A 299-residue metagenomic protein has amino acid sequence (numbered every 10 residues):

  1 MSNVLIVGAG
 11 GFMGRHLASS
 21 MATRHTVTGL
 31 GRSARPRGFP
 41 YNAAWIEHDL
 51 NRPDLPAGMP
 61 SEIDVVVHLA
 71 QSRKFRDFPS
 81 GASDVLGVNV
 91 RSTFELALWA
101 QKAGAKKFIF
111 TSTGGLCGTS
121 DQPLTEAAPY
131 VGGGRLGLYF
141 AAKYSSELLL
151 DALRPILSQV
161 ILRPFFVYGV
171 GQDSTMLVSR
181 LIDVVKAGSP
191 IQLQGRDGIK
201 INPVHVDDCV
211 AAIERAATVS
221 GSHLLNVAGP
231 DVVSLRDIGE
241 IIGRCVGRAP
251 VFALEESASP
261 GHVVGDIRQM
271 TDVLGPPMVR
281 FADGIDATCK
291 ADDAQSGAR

Functional and structural regions predicted by a protein language model:
V4-T23: N-terminal Rossmann NAD(P)H-binding glycine-rich loop of SDR-like oxidoreductase domains
E47-V88: NAD(P)H-binding glycine-rich loop region in Rossmannoid oxidoreductase-like domains and their noncatalytic homologs
F78, G132, Q159-V160, F165-F166 (+1 more regions): A conserved pocket-lining segment of Rossmann-fold NAD(P)-dependent short-chain dehydrogenase/reductase
D84-S92, G133, G137, A141-A142 (+1 more regions): Glycine-rich NAD(P)-binding loop of the Rossmann-fold in SDR/ketoreductase-type enzymes
F94-L138: Conserved Rossmann-fold NAD(P)-dependent oxidoreductase catalytic core, especially the SDR/UDP-sugar
C117-G118, V160-L177: Flexible, glycine-rich beta-alpha linker
G134-V160: Active-site Tyr-X1-5-Lys
S189, L193-D197, I201-R299: C-terminal substrate-binding subdomain of Rossmann-fold SDR/epimerase-dehydratase oxidoreductases
